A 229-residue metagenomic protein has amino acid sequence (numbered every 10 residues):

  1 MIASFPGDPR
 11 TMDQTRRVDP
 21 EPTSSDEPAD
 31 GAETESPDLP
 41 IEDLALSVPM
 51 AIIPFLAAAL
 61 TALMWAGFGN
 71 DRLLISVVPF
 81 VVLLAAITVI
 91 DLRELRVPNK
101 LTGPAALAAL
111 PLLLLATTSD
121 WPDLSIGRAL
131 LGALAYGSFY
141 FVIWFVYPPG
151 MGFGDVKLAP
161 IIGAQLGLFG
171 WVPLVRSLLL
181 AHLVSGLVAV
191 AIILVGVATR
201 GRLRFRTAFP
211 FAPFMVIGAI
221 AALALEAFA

Functional and structural regions predicted by a protein language model:
M1-A229: A membrane-topology feature that recognizes alpha-helical transmembrane segments and their immediate juxtamembrane
